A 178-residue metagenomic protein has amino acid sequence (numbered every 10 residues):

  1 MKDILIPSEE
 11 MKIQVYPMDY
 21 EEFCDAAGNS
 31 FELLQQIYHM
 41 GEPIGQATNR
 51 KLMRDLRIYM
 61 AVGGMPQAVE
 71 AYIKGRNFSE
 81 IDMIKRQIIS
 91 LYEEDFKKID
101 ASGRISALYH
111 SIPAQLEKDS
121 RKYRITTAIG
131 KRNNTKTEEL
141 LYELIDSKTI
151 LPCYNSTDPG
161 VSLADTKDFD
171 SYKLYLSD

Functional and structural regions predicted by a protein language model:
K2-E117: Interdomain motor-coupling "hinge/lid" segment immediately C-terminal to the ATP-binding subdomain of NTP-driven enzymes
V69-D178: Accessory nucleic acid-recognition modules appended to NTPase machines
